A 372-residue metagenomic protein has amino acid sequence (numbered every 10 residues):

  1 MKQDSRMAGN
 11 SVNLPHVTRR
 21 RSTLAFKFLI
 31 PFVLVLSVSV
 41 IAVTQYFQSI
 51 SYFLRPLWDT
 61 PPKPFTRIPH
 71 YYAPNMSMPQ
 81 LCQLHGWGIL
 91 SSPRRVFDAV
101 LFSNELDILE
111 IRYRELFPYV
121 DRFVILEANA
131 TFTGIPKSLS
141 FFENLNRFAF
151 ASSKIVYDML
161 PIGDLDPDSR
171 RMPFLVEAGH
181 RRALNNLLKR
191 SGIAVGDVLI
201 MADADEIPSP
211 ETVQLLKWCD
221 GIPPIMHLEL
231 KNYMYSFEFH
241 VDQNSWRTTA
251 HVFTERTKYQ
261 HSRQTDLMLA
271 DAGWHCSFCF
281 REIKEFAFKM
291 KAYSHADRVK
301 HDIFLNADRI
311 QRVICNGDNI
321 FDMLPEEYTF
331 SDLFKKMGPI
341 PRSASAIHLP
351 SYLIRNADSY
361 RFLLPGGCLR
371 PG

Functional and structural regions predicted by a protein language model:
M1-A99, N104-E105, E326-G372: Juxtamembrane luminal stem/stalk of type II transmembrane Golgi/ER carbohydrate-processing enzymes
M78-V96, N129-M201, S209-Q214, R342-L349 (+2 more regions): Active-site-proximal specificity loops/subdomain of glycosyltransferases
P93, F97-R114, P118, A128-A130: Active-site beta-to-alpha loop of glycosyltransferases that engages the nucleotide-sugar donor
D98-N104, L126-E127, M201-A204, L228-K231: Short His-Asn-centered micro-motif
L106-I108, T131-G134, L165-D166, I207-S209 (+2 more regions): Eukaryotic short linear interaction motifs
E206-N319: Conserved catalytic core of nucleotide-sugar-dependent glycosyltransferases
Q264, S277-G372: Mature, function-bearing regions of proteins
